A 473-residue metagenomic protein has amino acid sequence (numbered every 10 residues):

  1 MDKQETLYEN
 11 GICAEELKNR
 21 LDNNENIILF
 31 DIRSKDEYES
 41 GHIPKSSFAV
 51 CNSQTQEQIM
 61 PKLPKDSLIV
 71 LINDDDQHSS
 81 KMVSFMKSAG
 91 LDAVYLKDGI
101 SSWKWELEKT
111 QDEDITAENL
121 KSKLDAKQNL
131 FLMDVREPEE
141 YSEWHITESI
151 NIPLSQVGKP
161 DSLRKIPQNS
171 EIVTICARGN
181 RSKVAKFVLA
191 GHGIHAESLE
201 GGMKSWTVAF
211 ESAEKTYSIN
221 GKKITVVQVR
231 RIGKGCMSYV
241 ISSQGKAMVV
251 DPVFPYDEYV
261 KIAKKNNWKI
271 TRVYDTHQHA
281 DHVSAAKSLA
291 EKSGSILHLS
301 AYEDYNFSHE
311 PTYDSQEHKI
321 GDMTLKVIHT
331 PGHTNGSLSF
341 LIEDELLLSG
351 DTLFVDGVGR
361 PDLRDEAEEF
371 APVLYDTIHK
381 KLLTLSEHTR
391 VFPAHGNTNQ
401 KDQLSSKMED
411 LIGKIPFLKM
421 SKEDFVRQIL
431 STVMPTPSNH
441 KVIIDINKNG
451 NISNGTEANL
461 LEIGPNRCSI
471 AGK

Functional and structural regions predicted by a protein language model:
M1-I27, K35-F131, E137-E171, A177-Y239 (+3 more regions): Rhodanese-like catalytic fold shared by cysteine-dependent sulfurtransferases and DSP/PTP-type phosphatases
D2-K3, F187-V188, H192, E211-T216 (+2 more regions): Accessory terminal helices/loops
A14, A117-E118, T225-V229, S238-S242 (+2 more regions): Core dinuclear metal-dependent hydrolase active-site scaffold
D31-R33, V135-R136, A177, P393-N397 (+1 more regions): Short, well-ordered beta-to-alpha junction loops that form the rim of enzyme active sites and present histidine/acidic
N73, C176, V249-P252, T271-H279 (+4 more regions): Active-site neighborhood of phospho(di)ester-bond hydrolases with catalytic His/Asp-centered motifs
E140, R181, Y256-D257, Q278-S284 (+5 more regions): Active-site environment of divalent metal-dependent phosphoester hydrolases
F187, K234-G235, A247, F254-I328: Active-site HxH/HxHxD metal-binding segment of metal-dependent hydrolases
T216-N266, F340-G350, D356: Conserved beta-strand hairpin/beta-sheet module of binuclear metal-dependent hydrolase folds, prominently
